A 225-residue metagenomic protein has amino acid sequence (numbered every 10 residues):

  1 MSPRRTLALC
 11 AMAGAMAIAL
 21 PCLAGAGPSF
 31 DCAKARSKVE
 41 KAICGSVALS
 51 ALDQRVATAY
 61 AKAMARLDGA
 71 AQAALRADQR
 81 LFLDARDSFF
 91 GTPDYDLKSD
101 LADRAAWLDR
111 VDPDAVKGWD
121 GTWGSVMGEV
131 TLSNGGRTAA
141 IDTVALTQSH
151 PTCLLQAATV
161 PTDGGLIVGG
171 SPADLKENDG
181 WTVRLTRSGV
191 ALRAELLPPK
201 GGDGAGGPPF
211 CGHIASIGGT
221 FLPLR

Functional and structural regions predicted by a protein language model:
M1-M12: Bacterial N-terminal signal peptides that target proteins for export
C10-P21: Bacterial N-terminal signal peptides
D31, K38-V39, I43-L75: Amphipathic, heptad-repeat alpha-helical segments
A65-D84, S88-Y95: Surface-exposed, polar/charged faces of alpha-helical domains in mature secreted/periplasmic/lumenal proteins
A74, D109-G124, T131-G135, D163 (+1 more regions): N-terminal helix-cap/turn-to-beta initiation motif at the start of protein domains
L97-D114: Short, structured interface segments
K117-T182: Central antiparallel beta-sheet cores of small beta-barrel/beta-sandwich binding domains
L155-G165, L197-R225: Edge beta-strand at a domain terminus
